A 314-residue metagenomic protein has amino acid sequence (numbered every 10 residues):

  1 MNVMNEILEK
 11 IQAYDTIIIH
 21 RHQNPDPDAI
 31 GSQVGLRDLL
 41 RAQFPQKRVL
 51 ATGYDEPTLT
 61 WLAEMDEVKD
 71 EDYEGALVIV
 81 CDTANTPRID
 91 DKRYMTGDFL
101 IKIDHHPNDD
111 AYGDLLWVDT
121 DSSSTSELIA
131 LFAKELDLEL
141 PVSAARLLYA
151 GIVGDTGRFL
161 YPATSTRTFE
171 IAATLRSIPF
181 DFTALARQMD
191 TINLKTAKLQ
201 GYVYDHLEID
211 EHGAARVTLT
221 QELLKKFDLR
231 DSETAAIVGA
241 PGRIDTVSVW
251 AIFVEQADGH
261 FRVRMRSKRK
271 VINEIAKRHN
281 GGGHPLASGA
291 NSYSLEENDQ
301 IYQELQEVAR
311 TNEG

Functional and structural regions predicted by a protein language model:
N2-Q23, P27, G31-P57, D70-A76 (+1 more regions): Hydrophobic helix-and-loop "lid/oligomerization" segment in the mid-to-C-terminal part of catalytic domains
I19, A51-G53, K102-I103, L140-V142: General beta-strand structural signal in soluble alpha/beta enzymes
G35-R37, M95-D98, V118-D119, E170: Glycine-rich, phosphate-binding/catalytic loops in enzymes
W61-L115: Active-site cofactor/cluster-binding pocket
D66-D70, V118-D121, K268-R269: Short, hinge-like loop/turn segments at secondary-structure boundaries
K69, D90-K92, L116-D119, D137-E139 (+2 more regions): A generic local secondary-structure boundary/capping motif
H106-I171: Short alpha-helices
